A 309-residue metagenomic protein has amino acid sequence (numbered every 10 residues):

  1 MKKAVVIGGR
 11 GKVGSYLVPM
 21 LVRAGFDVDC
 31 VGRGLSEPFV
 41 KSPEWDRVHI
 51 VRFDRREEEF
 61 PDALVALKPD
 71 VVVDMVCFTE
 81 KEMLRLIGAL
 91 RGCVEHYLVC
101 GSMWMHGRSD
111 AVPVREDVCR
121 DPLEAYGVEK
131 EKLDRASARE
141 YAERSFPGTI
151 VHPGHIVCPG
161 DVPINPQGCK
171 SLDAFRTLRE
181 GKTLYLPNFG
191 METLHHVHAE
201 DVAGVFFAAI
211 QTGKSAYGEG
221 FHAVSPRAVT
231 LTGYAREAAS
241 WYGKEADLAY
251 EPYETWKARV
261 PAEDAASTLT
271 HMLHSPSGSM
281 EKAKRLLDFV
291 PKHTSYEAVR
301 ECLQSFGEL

Functional and structural regions predicted by a protein language model:
A4-A24: N-terminal Rossmann NAD(P)H-binding glycine-rich loop of SDR-like oxidoreductase domains
S42-G92, M105-H106, A111-P113: NAD(P)H-binding glycine-rich loop region in Rossmannoid oxidoreductase-like domains and their noncatalytic homologs
S102-A125, R139-R144: Active-site "gating" loop of Rossmann-like NAD(P)-dependent oxidoreductase/epimerase domains
A136-N165: Conserved beta-loop-beta element that borders a ligand/cofactor-binding pocket
A174-V197: A conserved pocket-lining segment of Rossmann-fold NAD(P)-dependent short-chain dehydrogenase/reductase
A199, A258-V290: Conserved C-terminal active-site "lid" loop/helix of NAD(P)H-dependent oxidoreductases that clamps the redox cofactor
A208-S267, L303: Mid/C-terminal beta-alpha module of Rossmann-like enzyme folds, strongest in SDR-family dehydrogenases/epimerases
H293-L309: Amphipathic terminal alpha-helices
